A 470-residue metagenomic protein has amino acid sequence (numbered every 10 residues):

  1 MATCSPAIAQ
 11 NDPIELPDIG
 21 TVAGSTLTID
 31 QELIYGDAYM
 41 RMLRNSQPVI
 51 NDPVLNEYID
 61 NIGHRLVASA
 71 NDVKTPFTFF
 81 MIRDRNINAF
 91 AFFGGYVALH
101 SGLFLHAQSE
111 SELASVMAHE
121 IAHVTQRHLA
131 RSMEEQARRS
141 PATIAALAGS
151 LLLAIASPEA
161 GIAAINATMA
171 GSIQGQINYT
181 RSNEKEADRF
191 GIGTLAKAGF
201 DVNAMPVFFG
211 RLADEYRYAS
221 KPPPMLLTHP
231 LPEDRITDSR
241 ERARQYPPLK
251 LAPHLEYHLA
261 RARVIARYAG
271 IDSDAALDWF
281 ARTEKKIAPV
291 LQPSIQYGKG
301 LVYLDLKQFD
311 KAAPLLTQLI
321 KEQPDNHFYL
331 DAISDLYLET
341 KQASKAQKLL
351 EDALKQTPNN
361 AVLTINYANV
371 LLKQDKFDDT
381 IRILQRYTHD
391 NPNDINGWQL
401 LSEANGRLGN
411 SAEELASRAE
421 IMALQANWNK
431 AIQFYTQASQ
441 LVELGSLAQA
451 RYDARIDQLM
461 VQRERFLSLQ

Functional and structural regions predicted by a protein language model:
M1-F90, I173, E215-R217, F309 (+7 more regions): Hydrophobic or amphipathic, alpha-helical segments that drive membrane association/targeting
I19-T26, D37, V49, E57 (+4 more regions): Extracytoplasmic and endomembrane cell-envelope/extracellular-matrix remodeling and assembly machinery
A98-S115, S182: Short pre-active-site segment immediately N-terminal to the catalytic Zn-binding motif
L99, S115-H123, R127, A187: Active-site recognition of the HExxH zinc-binding catalytic motif
S111, I121-R138, A156: Catalytic Zn2+-binding segment of zinc metalloproteases
P141-A156, A163-G175: Membrane-active amphipathic alpha-helices enriched in small hydrophobic residues
